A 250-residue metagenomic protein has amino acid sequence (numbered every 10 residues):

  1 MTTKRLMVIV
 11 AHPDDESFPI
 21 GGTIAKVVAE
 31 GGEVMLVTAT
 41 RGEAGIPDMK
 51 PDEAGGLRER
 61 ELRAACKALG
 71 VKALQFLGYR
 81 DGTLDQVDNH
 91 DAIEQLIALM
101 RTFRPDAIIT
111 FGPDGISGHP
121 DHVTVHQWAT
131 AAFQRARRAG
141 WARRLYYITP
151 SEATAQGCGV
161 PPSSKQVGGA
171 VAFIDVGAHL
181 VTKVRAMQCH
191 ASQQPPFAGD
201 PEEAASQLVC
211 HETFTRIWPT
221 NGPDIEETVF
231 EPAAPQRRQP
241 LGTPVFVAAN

Functional and structural regions predicted by a protein language model:
M1-R104, T130-A131, R135-R138, P244-A248: Active-site rim/loop-helix segments in enzyme catalytic domains that contact anionic ligands
T2-M7, G82, Q86-N250: Metal-dependent de-N-acetylase/amidase catalytic core
